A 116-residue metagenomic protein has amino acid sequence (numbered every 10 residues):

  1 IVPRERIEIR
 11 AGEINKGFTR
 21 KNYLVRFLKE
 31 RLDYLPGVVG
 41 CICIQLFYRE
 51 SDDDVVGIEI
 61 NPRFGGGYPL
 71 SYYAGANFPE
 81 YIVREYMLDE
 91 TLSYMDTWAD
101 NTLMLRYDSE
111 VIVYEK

Functional and structural regions predicted by a protein language model:
I1-G37, C41, Y48, N61-Y86 (+1 more regions): ATP-dependent carboxylate/phosphate-activation module, predominantly the ATP-grasp catalytic core and closely related
V39-Q45, L92-A99: Flexible, glycine/charged-enriched surface loops at secondary-structure junctions
R49-D53: A glycine-centered beta-loop-beta connector
D54-E59: Protein kinase-like catalytic core scaffold
